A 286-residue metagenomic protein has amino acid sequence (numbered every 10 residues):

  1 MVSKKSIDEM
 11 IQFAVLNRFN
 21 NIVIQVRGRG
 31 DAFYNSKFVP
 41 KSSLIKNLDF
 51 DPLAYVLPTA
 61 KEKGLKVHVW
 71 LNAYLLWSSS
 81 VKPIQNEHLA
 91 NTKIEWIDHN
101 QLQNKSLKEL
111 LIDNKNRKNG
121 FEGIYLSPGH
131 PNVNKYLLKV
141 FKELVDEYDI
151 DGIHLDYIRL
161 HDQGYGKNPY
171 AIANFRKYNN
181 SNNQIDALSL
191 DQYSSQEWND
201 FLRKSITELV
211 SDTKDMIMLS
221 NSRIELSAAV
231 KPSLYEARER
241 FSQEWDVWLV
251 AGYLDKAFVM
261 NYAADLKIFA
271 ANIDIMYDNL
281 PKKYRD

Functional and structural regions predicted by a protein language model:
M1, S36-F50, G120-L138, S194-S205 (+1 more regions): The substrate-binding groove and active-site-proximal loops of carbohydrate-active enzymes, especially glycoside
M1, Y74-E147: Active-site-adjacent "subsite" loops/lids of carbohydrate-active enzymes
V2-V15, V133-L144, E236-A251, F269-I273: Short, acidic/polar
K5-A32, E147-G152, Y253-A257: Catalytic domains of carbohydrate-active enzymes, especially glycoside hydrolases
I11, G28-N72, W198-S220: Aromatic-lined substrate-binding rim segments of carbohydrate-active enzymes
I22-I24, V67-L71, I153-D156, L226-A228 (+2 more regions): Hydrophobic faces of well-ordered beta-strands that scaffold small-molecule active sites in alpha/beta enzyme cores
W77, P83-Q85, I112-N116, H130 (+1 more regions): Active-site-proximal loop/short-helix segments that contain or immediately flank catalytic acid/base residue(s)
Y170-D286: Glycoside hydrolase catalytic-domain groove-lining segments
